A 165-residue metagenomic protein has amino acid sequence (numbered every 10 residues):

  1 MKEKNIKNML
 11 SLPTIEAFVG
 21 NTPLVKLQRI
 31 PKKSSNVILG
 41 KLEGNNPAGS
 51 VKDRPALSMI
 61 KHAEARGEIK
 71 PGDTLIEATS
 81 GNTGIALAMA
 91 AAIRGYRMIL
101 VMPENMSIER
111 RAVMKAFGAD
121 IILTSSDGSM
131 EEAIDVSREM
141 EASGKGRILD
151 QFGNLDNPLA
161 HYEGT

Functional and structural regions predicted by a protein language model:
M1-T165: PLP-dependent amino-acid enzyme catalytic core
